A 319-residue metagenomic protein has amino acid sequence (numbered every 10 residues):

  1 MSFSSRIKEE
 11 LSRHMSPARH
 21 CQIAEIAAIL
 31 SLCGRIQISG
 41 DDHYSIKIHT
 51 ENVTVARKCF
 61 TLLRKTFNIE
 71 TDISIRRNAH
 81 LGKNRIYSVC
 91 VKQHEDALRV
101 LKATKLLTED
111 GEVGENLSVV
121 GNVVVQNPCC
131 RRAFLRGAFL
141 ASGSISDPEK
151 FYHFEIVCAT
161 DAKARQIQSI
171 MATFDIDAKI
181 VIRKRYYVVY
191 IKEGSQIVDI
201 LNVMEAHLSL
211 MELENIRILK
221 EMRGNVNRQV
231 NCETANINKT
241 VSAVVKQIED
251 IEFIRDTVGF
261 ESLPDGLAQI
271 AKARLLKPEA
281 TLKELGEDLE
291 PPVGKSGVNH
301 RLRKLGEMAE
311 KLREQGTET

Functional and structural regions predicted by a protein language model:
M1-A103: N-terminal low-complexity or simple alpha-helical regulatory segments that function as activation/interaction modules
M15-I23, V124-R131, D265: Structural motif
A24-L32, A133-A141, K272: Short, hydrophobic/amphipathic alpha-helical patches that form generic packing surfaces within helical domains
I48-T50, E155-A159, D288-V293: Short helix-coil junctions and helix-kink-helix linkers
R57, T61-K83, C90-E214: DNA-contacting interfaces and partner/effector-binding or oligomerization modules in DNA-centric proteins
D199, V203-R303: Extended mid-to-C-terminal alpha-helical interaction segments
L302-Q315: Short, solvent-exposed alpha-helical "recognition" segments
E318-T319: Extended, charge-rich intrinsically disordered regulatory tails
